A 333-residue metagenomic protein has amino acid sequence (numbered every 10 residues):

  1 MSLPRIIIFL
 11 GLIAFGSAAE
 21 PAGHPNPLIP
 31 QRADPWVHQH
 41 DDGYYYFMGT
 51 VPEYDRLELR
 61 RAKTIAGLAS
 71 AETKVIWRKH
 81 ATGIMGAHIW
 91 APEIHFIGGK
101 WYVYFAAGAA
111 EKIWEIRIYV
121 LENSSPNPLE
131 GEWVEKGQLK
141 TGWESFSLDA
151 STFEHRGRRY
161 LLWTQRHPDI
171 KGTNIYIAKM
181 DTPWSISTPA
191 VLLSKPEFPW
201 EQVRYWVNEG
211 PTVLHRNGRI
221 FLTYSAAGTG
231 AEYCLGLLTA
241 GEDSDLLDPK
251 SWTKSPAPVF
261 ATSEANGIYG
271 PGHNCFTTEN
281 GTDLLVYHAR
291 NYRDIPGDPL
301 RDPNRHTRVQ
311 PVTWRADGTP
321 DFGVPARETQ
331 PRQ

Functional and structural regions predicted by a protein language model:
M1-I7: Bacterial N-terminal signal peptides that target proteins for export
I7-F15: Bacterial N-terminal signal peptides
A18-Q333: Carbohydrate-active catalytic/glycan-binding domains of CAZyme proteins, especially the secreted or lumenal ectodomains
